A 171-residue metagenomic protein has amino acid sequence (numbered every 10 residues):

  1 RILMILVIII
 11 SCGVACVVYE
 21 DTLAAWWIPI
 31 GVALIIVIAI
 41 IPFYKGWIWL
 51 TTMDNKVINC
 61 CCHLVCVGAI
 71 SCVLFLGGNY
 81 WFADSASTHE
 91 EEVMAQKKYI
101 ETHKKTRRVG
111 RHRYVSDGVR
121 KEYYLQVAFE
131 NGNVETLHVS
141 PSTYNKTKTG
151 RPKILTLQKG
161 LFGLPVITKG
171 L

Functional and structural regions predicted by a protein language model:
R1-W49: Membrane-embedded alpha-helical segments of integral membrane proteins
L23-I28, N79-E90: Membrane-helix exit/juxtamembrane interface segments
L50, Y99-I100, Y124: Extended hydrophobic/Leu-rich segments
M53-F82: Internal/C-terminal transmembrane anchor helices
D84-D117: Structural detector for short beta-strands of small beta-barrel domains
K104-L171: Extracytosolic and intramembrane catalytic regions of membrane-associated proteins in envelope/secretory systems
